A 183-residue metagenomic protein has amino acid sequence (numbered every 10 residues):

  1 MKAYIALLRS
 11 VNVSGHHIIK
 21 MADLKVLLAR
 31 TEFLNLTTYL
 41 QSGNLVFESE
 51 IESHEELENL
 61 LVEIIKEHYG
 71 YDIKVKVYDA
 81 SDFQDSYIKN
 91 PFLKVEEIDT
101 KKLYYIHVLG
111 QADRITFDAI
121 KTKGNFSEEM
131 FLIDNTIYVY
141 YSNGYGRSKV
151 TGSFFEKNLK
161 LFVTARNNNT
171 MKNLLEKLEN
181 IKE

Functional and structural regions predicted by a protein language model:
K2-S42, V46-E183: Surface-exposed, charge/polar-rich loops and edge strands
